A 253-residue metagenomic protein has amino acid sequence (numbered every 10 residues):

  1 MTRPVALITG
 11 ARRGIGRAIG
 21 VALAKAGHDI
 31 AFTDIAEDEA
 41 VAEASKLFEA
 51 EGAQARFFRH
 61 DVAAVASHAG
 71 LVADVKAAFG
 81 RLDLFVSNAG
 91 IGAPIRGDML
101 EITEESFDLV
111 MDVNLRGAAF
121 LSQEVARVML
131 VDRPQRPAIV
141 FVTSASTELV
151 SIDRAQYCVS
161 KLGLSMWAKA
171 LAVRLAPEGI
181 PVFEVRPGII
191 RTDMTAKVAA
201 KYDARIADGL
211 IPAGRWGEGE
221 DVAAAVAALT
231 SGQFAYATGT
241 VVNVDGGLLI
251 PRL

Functional and structural regions predicted by a protein language model:
R12-R13: Conserved glycine-rich cofactor-binding loop
A26-E43: Conserved glycine-rich Rossmann-like NAD(P)H-binding loop of the short-chain dehydrogenase/reductase
I91-G92, Q135-P177, I189-I190: Catalytic loop of short-chain dehydrogenase/reductase
R96, G209, A227, T238-L253: Short C-terminal tail/terminal secondary-structure segment of NAD(P)H-dependent dehydrogenase/reductase domains
R96-M99, T103-D108, A207: Substrate-binding pocket helix/loop in short-chain dehydrogenase/reductase
R127, V173-R174, A235: Alpha-helical segment proximal to the catalytic Tyr-Lys
A176, P181, A237-G239: Short, small/polar-rich loop/turn modules that mediate ligand/substrate recognition or access, typified
